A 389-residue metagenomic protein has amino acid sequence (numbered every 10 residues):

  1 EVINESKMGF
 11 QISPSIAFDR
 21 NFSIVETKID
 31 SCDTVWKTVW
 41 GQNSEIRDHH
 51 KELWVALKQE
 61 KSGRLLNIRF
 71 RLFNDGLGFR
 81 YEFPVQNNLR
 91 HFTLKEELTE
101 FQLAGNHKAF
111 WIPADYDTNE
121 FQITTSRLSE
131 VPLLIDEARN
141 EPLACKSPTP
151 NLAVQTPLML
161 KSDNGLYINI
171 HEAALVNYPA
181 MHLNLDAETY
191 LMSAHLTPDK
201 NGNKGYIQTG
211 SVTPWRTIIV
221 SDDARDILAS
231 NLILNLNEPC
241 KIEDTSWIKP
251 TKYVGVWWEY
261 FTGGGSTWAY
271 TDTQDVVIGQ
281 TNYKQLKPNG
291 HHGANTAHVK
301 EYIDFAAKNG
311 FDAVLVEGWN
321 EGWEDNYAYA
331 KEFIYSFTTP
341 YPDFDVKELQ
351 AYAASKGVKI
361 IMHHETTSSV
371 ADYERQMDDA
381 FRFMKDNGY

Functional and structural regions predicted by a protein language model:
E1-E243: N-terminal accessory beta-strand-rich subdomains and adjacent acidic, glycine-rich linkers that precede catalytic cores
E1-N4, V254-G255, A328: Generic low-polarity alpha-helical segments
G9, G41, G63, G76-G78 (+13 more regions): Residue-identity detector for glycine
R225-S230, L234, E238-T245, W257-A269 (+2 more regions): Conserved mixed alpha/beta catalytic, RNA-binding, or beta-rich assembly cores of soluble enzyme, regulatory
K249: Phosphate/adenylate-binding glycine loop and adjacent helical scaffold
Y253, S266-Y389: Substrate-binding cleft of carbohydrate-active enzyme catalytic domains
